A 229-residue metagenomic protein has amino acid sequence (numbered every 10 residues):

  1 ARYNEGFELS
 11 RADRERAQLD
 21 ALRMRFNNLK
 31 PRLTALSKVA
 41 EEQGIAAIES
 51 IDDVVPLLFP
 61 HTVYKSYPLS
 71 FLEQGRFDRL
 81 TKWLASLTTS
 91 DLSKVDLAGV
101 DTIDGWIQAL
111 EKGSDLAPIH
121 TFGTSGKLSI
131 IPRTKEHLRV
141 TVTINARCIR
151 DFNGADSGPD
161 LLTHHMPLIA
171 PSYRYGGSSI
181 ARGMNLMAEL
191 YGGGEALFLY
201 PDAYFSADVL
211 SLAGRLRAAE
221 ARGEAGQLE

Functional and structural regions predicted by a protein language model:
A1-H120, K127-N185, E189, G193-E229: Nucleotide 5′-phosphate-binding alpha/beta core
